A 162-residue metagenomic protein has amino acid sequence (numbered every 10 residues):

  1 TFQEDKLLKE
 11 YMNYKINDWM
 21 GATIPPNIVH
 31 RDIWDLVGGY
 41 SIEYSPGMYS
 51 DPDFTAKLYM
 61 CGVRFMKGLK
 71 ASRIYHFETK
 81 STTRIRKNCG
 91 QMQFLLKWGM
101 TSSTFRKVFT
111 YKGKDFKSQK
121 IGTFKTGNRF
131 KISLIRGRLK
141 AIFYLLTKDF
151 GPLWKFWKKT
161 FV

Functional and structural regions predicted by a protein language model:
T1-F2: Conserved donor NDP-sugar-binding/catalytic core segment of glycosyltransferases
L7-D32, L36: A recurrent flexible, glycine/aromatic-enriched loop bordering the glycosyltransferase active site that acts as
S45, K67-R86: Active-site donor/metal-binding and catalytic loop motifs of nucleotide-sugar-dependent glycosylation enzymes
P46-D53: Acidic donor-binding loop at a coil-to-helix junction in glycosyltransferase catalytic cores that engages
L58-Y59: Hydrophobic residues within well-ordered alpha-helices
R86-M92, L96, K107-V162: Non-catalytic, C-terminal membrane-associated alpha-helical segments of glycosyltransferases
